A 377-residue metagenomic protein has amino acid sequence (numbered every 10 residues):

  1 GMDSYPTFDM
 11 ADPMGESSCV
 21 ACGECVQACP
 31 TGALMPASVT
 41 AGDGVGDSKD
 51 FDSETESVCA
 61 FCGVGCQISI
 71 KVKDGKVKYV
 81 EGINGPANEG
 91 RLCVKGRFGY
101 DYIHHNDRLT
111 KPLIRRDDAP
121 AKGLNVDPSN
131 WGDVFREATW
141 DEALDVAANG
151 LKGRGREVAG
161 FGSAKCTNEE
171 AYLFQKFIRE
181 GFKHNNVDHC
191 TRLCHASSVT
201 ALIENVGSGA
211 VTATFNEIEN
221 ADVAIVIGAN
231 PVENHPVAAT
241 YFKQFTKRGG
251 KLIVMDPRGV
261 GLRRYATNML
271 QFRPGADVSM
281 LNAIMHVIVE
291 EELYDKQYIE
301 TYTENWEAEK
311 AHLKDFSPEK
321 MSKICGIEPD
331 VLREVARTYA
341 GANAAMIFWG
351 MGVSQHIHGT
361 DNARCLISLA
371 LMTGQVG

Functional and structural regions predicted by a protein language model:
G1, R156-S163, C190-R192, K296-T303 (+3 more regions): Short coil/turn segments at secondary-structure boundaries
G1-E291, E328: N-terminal export/assembly segments and adjacent metallocofactor-ligating motifs of anaerobic energy-metabolism
M2-S4, V260-Y265, A311-S317, N343-W349: Short acidic (Asp/Glu) and glycine-rich catalytic loops that position anionic groups and cofactors
A148-L151, M285, A336, L366-G374: Short, amphipathic alpha-helical segments that act as regulatory/interfacial helices in nucleotide-processing proteins
Y172, D315-F316, A363-R364: A generic alpha-helix surface/boundary motif
F182-N185, I288-K296, I357-H358, T373-G377: Short helix-capping/linker segments at secondary-structure and domain boundaries
G275, S279-A345: P-loop NTPase catalytic nucleotide-binding module
Y339-G377: A glycine-rich, hydrophobic/aromatic-adjacent loop/helix-cap motif
